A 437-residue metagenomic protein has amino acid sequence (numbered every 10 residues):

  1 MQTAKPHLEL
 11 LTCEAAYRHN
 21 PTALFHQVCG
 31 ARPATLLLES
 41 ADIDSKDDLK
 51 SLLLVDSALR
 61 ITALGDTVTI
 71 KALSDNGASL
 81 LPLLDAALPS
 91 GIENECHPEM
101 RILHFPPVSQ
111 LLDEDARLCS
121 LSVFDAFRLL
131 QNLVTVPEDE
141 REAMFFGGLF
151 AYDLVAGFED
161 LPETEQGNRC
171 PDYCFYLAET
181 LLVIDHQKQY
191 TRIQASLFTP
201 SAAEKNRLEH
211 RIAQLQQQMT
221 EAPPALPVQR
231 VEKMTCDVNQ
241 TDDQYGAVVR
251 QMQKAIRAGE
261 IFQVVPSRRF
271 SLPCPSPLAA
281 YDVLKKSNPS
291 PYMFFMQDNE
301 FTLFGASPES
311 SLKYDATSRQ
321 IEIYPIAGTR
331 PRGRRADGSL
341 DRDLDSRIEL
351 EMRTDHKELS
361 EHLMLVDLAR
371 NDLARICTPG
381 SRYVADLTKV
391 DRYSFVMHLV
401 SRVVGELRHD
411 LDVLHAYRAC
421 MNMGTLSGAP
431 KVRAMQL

Functional and structural regions predicted by a protein language model:
M1-L437: Extended alpha-helical targeting/anchoring segments, especially N-terminal organellar/secretory targeting helices
